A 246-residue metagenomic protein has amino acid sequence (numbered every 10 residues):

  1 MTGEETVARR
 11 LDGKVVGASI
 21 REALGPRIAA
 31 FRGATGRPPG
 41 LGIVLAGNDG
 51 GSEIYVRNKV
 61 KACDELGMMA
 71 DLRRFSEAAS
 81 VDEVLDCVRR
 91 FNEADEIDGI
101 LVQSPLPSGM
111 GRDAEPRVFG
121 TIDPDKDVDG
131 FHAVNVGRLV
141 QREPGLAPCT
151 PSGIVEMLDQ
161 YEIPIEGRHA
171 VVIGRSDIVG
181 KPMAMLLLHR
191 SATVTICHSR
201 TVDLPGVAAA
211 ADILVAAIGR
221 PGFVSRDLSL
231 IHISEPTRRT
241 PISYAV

Functional and structural regions predicted by a protein language model:
E4-T35: Positively charged, low-complexity intrinsically disordered leader regions
L41, C63-E77, V194-I196: Short beta-strand elements in bilobed, periplasmic/extracellular small-molecule ligand-binding domains
A46-V60, G145-V224: Glycine-rich phosphate/diphosphate-binding loop of Rossmann-like nucleotide-binding domains
E83-D95: Short, well-structured alpha-helical segments in soluble
E93, V207-A208, L228: Structural alpha-helical scaffold elements that stabilize or flank donor/cofactor-binding regions in carbohydrate
G99-I165, V207: Anion-binding alpha/beta catalytic cores of soluble intermediary-metabolism enzymes, centered on
P105, I218-R220, R238: Short glycine-/small-residue-rich Rossmann-like dinucleotide-binding loops
I231-V246: Single conserved hydrophobic/aromatic residue that forms the stacking wall/gate of nucleotide- or nucleobase-binding
